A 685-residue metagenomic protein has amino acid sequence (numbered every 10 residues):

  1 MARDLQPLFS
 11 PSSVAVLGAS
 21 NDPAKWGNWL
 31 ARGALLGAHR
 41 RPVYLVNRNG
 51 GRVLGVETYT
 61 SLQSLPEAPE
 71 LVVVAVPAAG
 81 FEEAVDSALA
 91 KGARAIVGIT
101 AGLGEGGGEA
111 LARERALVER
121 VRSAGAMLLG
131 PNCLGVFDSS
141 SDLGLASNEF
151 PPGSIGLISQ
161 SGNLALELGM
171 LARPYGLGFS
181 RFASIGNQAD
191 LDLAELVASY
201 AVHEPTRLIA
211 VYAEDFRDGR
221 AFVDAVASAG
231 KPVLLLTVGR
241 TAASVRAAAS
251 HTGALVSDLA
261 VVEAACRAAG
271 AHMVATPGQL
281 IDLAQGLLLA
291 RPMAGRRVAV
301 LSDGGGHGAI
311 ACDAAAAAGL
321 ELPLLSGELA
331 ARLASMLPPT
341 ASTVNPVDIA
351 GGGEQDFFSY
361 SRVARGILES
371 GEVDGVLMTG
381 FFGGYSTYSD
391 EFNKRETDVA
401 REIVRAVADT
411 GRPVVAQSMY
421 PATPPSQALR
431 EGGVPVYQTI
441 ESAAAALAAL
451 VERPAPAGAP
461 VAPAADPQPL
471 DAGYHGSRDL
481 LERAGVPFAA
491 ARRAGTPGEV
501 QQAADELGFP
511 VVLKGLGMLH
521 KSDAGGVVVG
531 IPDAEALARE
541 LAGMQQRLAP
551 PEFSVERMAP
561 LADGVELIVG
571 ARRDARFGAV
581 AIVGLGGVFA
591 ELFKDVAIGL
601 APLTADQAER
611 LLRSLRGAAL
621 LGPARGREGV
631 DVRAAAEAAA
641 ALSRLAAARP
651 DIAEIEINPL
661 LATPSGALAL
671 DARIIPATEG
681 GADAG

Functional and structural regions predicted by a protein language model:
M1-G685: Catalytic-core regions of core metabolic enzymes, especially those transforming organic acids/acyl-group intermediates
